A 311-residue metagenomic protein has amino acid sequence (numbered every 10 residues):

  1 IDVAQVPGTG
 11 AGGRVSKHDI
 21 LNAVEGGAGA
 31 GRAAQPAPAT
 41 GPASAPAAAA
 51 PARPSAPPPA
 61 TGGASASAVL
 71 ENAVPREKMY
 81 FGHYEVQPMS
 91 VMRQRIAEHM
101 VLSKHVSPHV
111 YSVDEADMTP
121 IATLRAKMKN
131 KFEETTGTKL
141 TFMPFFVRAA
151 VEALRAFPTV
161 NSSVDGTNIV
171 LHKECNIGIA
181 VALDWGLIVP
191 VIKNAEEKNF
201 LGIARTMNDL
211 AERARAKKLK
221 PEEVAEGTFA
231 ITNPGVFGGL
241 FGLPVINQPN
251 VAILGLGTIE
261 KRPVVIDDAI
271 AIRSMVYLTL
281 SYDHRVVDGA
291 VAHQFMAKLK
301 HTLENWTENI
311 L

Functional and structural regions predicted by a protein language model:
I1, P7-G8: Major-groove DNA-recognition helix of helix-turn-helix-type DNA-binding domains
I1, R14, D19, G29-L311: C-terminal catalytic/motor cores of large multi-domain enzyme assemblies
G8-T9, M89: Catalytic-site-adjacent helices and loops of nucleotide signaling machinery
A23-V24: Periplasmic polypeptide-binding modules associated with outer-membrane biogenesis and secretion
